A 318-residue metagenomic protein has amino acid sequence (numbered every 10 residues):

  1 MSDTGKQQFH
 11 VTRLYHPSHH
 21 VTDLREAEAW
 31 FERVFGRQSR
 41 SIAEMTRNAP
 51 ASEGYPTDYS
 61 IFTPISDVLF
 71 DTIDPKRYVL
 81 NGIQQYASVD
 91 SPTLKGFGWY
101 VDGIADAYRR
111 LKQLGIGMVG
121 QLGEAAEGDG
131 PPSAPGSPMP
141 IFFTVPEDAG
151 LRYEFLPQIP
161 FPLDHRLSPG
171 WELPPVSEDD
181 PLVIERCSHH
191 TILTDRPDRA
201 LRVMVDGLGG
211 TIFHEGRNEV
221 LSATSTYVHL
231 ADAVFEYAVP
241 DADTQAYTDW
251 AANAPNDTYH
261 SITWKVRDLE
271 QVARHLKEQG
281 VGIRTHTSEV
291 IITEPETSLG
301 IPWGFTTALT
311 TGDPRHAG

Functional and structural regions predicted by a protein language model:
S2-Q8, W99, A105-V183, T226-L230 (+2 more regions): Vicinal oxygen chelate
S2-T4, Y78-G82, E172-S177, A242-T248: Short amphipathic beta-strand starts and helix->beta connectors
Q8, S52, A87-S88, P181 (+1 more regions): Short consensus segments that form the blades of beta-propeller domains, in both extracellular/periplasmic
F9, S18-V68, Q113-S137, T191-F235 (+4 more regions): Core segments of cupin and vicinal oxygen chelate
R13-T22, I61-V68, G82-L111, R186-R196 (+2 more regions): Vicinal oxygen chelate
S39-R40, F70-D71, Y78-N81, G150-R152 (+5 more regions): Short loop/beta submotifs within extracellular cysteine-rich repeat domains
P50-A51, W250-A251, E294: Short proline/glycine-enriched turn/loop segments at secondary-structure junctions
D74-Y78, I83-A87, G120, P240-D243 (+1 more regions): DNA polymerase sliding clamps and clamp-related checkpoint/processivity subunits
